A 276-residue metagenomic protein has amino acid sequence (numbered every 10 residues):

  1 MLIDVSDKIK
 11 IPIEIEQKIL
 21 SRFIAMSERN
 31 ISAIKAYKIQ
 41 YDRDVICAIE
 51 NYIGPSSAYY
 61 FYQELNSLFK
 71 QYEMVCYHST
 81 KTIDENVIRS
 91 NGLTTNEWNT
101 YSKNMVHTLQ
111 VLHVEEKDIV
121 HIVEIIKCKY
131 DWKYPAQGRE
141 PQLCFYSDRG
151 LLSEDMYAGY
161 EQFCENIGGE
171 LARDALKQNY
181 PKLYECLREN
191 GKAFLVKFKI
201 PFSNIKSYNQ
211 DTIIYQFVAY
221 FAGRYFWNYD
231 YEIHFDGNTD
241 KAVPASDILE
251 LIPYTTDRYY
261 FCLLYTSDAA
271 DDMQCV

Functional and structural regions predicted by a protein language model:
I3-G138: ADP-ribose/NAD+-binding catalytic cleft of ART/PARP-like enzymes
F69-E73, Y101-N104, V114-Y215: ADP-ribosyltransferase catalytic core
K81, K199-P201, P244: Helix N-cap / beta->alpha transition motif
D84-N104, S207-I233: Surface-exposed flexible segments
V106-L112, D174-N179, W227-H234: Short C-terminal domain-edge/linker segments immediately following a structured domain
Y215, G223-F261: C-terminal, beta-strand-rich globular interaction domains
Y265-D272: Conserved small/polar residues in nucleotide/adenosyl-binding loops
C275: Cationic, low-complexity basic patches in intrinsically disordered or flexible, solvent-exposed regions
